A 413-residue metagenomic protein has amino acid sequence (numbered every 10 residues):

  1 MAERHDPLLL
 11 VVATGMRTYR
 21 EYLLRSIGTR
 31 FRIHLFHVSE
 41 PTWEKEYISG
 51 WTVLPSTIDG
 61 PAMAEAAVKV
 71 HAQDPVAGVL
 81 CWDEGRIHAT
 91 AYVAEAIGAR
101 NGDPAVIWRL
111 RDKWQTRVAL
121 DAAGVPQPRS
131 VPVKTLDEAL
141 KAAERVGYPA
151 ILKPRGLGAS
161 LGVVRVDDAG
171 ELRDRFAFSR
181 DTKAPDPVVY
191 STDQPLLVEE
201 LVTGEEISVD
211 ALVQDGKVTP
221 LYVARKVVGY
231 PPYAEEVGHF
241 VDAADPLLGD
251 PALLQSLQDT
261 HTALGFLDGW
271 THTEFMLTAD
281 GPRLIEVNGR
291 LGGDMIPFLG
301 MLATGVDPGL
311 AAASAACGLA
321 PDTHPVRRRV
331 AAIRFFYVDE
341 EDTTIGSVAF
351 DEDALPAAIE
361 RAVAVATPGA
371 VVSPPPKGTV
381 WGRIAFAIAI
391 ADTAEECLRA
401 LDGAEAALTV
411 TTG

Functional and structural regions predicted by a protein language model:
M1-V106, D137, T367-G382, I390-T412: ATP-binding N-terminal substructure of ATP-dependent carboxylate-amine bond-forming enzymes
I33, A122, A313-G413: Peripheral (often C-terminal) accessory segments that flank ATP-dependent C-N-forming ligase machineries
A96-G162, T182-P187: A conserved helix-loop-beta module that forms one wall/lid of the active-site cleft in ATP-utilizing catalytic domains
P126-P128, P149-L152, D167-T203, A234-E236 (+1 more regions): Conserved ATP-binding module of the ATP-grasp superfamily
V133, V163-D168, L212-Q214, T278: Short beta-strand-to-turn element immediately C-terminal to the catalytic PLP-Schiff-base lysine in fold type I
V164, E200, D242-D245, R383-A391: Short, well-ordered beta-strand elements within core beta-sheets of diverse protein domains
D193, E199-F266, W270, L277 (+4 more regions): ATP-dependent carboxylate/phosphate-activation module, predominantly the ATP-grasp catalytic core and closely related
